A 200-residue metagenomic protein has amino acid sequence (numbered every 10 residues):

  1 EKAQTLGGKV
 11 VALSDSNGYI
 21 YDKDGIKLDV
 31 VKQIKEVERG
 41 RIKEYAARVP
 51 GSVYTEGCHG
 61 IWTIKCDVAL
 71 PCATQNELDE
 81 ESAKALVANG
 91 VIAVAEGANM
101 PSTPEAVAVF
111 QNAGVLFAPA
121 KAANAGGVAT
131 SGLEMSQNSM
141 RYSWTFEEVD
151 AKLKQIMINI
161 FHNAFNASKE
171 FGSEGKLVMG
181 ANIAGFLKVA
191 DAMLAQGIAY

Functional and structural regions predicted by a protein language model:
E1-K2, D22-L28, K32, S82 (+2 more regions): Short acidic, glycine/serine/threonine-rich loops at helix termini
E1-K65: Glycine-rich phosphate/diphosphate-binding loop of Rossmann-like nucleotide-binding domains
K9-A12, S52-V53, D67-V68, V91-V94 (+1 more regions): Structural motif
G18-Y21, E77, S102: Surface-exposed, flexible loop/turn segments at secondary-structure boundaries
T55-C66, N76-A93: Rossmann-fold NAD(P) dinucleotide-binding segment
L70-C72, G97: Short, well-ordered coil/turn residues at beta-beta hairpins and beta-strand->alpha-helix junctions within
C72-E77, A125: Short, small-residue-enriched loops and turns at beta-alpha junctions that line or gate enzyme active sites
A85-Y200: Adenosine-phosphate binding glycine-rich loop
